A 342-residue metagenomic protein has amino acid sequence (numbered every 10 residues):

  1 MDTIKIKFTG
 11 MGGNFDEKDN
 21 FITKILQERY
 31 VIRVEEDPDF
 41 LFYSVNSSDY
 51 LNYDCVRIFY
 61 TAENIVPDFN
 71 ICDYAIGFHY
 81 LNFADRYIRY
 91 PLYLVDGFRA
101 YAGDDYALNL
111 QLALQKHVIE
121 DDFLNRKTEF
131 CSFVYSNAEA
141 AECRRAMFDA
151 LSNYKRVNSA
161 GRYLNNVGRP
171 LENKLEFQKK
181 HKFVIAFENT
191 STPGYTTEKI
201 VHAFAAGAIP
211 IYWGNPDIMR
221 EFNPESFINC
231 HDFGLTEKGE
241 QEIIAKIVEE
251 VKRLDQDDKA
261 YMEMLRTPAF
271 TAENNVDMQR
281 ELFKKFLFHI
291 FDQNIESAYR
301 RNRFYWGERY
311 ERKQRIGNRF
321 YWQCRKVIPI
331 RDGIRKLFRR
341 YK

Functional and structural regions predicted by a protein language model:
D2-T61, I65-Y163, G168-L171, L175-V184 (+1 more regions): Pol beta-like nucleotidyltransferase catalytic core
N189: Flexible, polar/acidic helix-loop-strand segments at domain edges
